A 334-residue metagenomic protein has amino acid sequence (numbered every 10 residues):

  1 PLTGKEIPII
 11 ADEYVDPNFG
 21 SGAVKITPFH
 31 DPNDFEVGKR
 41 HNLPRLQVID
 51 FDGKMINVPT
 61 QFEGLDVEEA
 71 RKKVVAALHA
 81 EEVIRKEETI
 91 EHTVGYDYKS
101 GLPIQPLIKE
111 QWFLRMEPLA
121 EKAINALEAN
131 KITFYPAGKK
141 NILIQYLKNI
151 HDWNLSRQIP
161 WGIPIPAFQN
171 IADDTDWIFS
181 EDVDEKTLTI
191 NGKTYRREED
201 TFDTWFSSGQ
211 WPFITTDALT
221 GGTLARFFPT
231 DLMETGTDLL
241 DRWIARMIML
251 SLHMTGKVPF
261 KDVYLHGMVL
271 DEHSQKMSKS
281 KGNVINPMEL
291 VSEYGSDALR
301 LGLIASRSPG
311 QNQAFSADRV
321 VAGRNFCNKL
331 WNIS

Functional and structural regions predicted by a protein language model:
K5, Y14-I171, L239, Q275 (+1 more regions): Residue patterns forming the tRNA-binding/recognition surfaces of aminoacyl-tRNA synthetases and related DALR
I9, E13-V15, N42-G53, I159-Q311: Alpha-helical recognition segments enriched in aromatics with Gly/Pro capping that present substrate-recognition
